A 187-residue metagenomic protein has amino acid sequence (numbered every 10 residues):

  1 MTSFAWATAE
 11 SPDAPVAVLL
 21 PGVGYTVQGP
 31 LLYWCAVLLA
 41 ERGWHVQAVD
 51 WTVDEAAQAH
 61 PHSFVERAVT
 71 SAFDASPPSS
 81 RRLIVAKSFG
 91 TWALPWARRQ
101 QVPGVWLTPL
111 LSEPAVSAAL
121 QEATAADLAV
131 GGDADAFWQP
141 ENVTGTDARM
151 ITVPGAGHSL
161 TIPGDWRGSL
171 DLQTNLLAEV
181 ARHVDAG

Functional and structural regions predicted by a protein language model:
M1-S79: Serine-hydrolase catalytic machinery in alpha/beta-hydrolase-like enzymes
G22-V23, W51-D54, V105-P114, G132-A134: Active-site nucleophile loop of the alpha/beta-hydrolase fold
V27-Q28, A115, G131-G132, A136-N142: Conserved alpha/beta-hydrolase "acid-adjacent" motif
R42, Q100-Q101, A123, G145-D147: Short, structured coil segments at secondary-structure junctions
V69-A125: Primarily recognizes the serine-hydrolase "nucleophile elbow" in alpha/beta-hydrolase and SGNH/GDSL folds
A75, N175, E179-G187: C-terminal alpha-helix
A123-T124, A129-G131, D135, V153: Short beta-strand/loop motif that positions the catalytic acidic residue of the alpha/beta-hydrolase fold
A156-L172: Catalytic histidine-centered segment of alpha/beta-hydrolase-like enzymes
